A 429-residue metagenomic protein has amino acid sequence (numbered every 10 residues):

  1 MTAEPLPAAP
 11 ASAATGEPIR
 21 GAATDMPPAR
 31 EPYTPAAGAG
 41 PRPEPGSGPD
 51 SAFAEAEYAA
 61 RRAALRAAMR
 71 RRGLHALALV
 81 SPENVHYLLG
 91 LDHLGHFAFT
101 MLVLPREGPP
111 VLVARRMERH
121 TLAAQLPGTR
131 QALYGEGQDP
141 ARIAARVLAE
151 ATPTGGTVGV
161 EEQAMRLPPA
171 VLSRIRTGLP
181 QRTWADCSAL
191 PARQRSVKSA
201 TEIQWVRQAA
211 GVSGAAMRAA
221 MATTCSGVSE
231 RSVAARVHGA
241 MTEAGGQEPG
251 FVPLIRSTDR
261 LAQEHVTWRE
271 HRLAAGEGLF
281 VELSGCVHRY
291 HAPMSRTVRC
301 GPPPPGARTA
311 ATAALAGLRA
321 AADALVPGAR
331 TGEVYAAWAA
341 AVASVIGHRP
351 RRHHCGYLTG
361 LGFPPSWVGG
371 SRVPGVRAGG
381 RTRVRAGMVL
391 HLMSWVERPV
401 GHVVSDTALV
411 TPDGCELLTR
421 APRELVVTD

Functional and structural regions predicted by a protein language model:
M1-D429: Active-site neighborhoods and metal-handling regions in enzymes and metal-associated proteins
